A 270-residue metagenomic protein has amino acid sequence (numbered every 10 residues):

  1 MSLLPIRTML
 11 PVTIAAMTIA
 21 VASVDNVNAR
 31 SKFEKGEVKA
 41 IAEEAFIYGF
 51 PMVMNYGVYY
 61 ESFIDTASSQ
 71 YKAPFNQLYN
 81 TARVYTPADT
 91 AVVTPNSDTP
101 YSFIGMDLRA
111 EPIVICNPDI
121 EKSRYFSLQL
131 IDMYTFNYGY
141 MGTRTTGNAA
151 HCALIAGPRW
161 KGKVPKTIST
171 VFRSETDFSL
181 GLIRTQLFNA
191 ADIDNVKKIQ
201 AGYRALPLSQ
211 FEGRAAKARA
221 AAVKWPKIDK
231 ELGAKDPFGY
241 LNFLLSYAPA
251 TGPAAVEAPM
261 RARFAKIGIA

Functional and structural regions predicted by a protein language model:
M1-T13: Bacterial N-terminal signal peptides that target proteins for export
P5, V24-N26: Generic N-terminal leader/processing signal
P11-V21: Bacterial N-terminal signal peptides
N26-A270: A compositional/structural signature for long, glycine/proline-rich flexible linkers and loops on extracytoplasmic
